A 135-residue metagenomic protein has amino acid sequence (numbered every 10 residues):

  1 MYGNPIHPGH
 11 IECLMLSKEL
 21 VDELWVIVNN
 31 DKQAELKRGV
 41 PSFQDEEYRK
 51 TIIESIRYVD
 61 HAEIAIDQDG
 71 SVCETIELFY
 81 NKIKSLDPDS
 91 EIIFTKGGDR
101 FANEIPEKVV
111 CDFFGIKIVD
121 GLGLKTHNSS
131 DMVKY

Functional and structural regions predicted by a protein language model:
M1-Y135: Nucleotidyltransferase catalytic core that binds NTPs
